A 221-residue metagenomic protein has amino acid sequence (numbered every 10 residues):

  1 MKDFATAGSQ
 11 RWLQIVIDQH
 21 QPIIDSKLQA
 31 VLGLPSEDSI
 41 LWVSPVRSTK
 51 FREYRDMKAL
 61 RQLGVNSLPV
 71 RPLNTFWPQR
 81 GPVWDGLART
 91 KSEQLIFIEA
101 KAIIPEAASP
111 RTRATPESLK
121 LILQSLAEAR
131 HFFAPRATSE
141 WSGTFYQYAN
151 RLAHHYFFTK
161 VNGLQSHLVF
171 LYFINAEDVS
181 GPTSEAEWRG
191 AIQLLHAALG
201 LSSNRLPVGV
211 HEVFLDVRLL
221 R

Functional and structural regions predicted by a protein language model:
M1-L63: A structured, charge-rich N-terminal accessory region that forms the first stable segment of a protein and links
P35-R52, K58, L68-R71, L194-R221: A recognition module on extended beta-rich or small alphabeta surfaces enriched in W/G with H and D/E
D56-K91: Active-site metal-binding core of divalent-cation-utilizing nuclease and nuclease-like domains
R61-G64, E106-P110, V179-S180: Short acidic/His/Gly/Ser-rich catalytic and metal-binding motifs that mark active-site loops of diverse hydrolases
G81-D85, L95-F97, G143-F145, Q165: Extracellular structured ligand-interaction cores
G86-A88, Q94-A102, R151: Conserved catalytic cores of phosphodiester-cleaving nucleases, focusing on short active-site segments
A102-Y172: Catalytic cores of nucleic-acid endonucleases
A149-R221: Non-catalytic C-terminal interaction segments of nucleic acid-processing enzymes
